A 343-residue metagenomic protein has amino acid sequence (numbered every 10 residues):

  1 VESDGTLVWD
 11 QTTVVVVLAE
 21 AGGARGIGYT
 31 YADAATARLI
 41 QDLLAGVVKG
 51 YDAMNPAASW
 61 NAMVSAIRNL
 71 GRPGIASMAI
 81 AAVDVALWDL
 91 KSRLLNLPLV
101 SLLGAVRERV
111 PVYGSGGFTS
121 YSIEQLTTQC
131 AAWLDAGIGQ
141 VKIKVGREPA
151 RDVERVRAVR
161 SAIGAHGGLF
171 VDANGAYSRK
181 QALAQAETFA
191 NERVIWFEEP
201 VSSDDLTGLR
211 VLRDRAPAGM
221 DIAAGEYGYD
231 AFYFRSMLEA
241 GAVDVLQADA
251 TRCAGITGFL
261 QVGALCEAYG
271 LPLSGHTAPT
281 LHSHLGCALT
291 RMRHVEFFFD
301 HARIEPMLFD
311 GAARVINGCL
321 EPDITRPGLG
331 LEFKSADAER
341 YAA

Functional and structural regions predicted by a protein language model:
V1-Y29, P306: Structured beta-strand/loop patches that form or line metal/cofactor-binding pockets in enzymes
D4, V8, S274-A343: Flexible C-terminal active-site loop/helix
A19-L94: Metal- or metallocofactor-binding catalytic centers and their adjacent structured scaffolds across diverse enzyme
G23, L44, V83, N96 (+7 more regions): Conserved, mostly hydrophobic/aromatic
T36-Q41, R235-E239, G258-Q261, P279-R291 (+1 more regions): Histidine/acidic-residue-rich catalytic or RNA/ligand-binding cores of hydrolases and nuclease-related proteins
L70, L95-F118, R155, A162-H166: N-terminal small/glycine-rich loop or linker at the start of catalytic domains across soluble metabolic enzymes
G116-L126, P149-V153: Active-site beta->alpha loop and helix N-cap motifs at the rims of alpha/beta catalytic domains
I143-H276: Catalytic core of soluble alpha/beta enzymes
